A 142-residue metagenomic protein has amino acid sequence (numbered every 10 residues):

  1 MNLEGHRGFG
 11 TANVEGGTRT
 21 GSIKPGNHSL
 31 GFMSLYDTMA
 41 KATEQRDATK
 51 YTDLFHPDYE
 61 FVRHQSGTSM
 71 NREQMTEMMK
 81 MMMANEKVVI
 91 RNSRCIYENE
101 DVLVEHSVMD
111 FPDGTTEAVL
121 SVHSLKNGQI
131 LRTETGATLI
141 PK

Functional and structural regions predicted by a protein language model:
N2-H28, M33, K41-E44, V62 (+2 more regions): A beta-strand edge to alpha-helix "cap/lid" segment located at domain peripheries
F32-L35, F55: N-terminal alpha-helical segment
Q45-E60: Short, well-ordered alpha-helical segments enriched in acidic and aromatic residues
